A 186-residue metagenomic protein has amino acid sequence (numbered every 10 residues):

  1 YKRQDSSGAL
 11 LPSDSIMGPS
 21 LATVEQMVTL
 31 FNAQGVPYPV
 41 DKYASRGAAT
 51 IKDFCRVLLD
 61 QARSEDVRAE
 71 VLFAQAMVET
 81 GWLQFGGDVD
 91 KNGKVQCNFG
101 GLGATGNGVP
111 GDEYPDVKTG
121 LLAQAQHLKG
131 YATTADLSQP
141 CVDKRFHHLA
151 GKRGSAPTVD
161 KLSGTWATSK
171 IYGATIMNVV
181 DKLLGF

Functional and structural regions predicted by a protein language model:
D5-F186: Catalytic cores of secreted/periplasmic lytic hydrolases that degrade extracellular macromolecules
